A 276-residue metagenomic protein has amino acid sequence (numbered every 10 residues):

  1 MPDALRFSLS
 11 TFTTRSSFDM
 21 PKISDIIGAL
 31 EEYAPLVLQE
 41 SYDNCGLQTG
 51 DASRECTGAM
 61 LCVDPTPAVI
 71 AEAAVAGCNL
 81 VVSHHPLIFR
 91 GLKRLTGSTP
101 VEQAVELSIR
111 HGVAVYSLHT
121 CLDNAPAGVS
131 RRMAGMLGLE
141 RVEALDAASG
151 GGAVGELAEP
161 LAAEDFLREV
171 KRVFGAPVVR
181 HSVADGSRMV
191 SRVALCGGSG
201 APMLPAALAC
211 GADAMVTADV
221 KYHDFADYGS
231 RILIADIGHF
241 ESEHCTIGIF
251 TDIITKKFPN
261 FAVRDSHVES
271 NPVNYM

Functional and structural regions predicted by a protein language model:
L9-M276: Hydrophobic structural segments
